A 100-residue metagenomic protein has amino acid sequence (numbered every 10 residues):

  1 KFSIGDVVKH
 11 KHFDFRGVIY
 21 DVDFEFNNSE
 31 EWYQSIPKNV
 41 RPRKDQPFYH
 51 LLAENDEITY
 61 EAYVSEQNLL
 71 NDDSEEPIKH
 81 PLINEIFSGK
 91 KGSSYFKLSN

Functional and structural regions predicted by a protein language model:
S3-I4, F13, I19-N71, E75-G89 (+1 more regions): Basic/aromatic-rich interaction segments and small domains that mediate binding to polyanionic partners
V7: S1/OB-fold single-stranded RNA-binding interface
